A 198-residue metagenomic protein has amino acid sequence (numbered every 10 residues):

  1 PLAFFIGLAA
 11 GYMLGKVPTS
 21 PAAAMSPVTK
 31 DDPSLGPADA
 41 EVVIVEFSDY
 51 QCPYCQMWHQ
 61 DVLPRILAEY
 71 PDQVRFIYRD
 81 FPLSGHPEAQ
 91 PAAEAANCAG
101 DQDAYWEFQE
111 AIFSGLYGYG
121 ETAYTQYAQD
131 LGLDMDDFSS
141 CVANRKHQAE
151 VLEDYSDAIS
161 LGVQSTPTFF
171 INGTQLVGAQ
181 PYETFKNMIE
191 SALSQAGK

Functional and structural regions predicted by a protein language model:
P1-G15, F47-D49, Q60, T125-K198: C-terminal cap of thioredoxin/glutaredoxin-like
G15-K30: Ser/Thr/Pro/Gly-rich low-complexity linker/stalk segments immediately outside membranes or between
A23, Y54, H147: Short, flexible loop segments at the rims of nucleotide/cofactor-binding pockets, characterized by
M25-V28, M57-H59, L152: Short amphipathic alpha-helical surface micro-motifs
S26-V42: A short beta-strand-turn-helix
T29-P33, V62-L63, Y155-D157: A generic local structural motif
K30, P37, L83-G85, G178: Generic structural "secondary-structure junction" signal
A40-Q129, D134, S139, I159-Q164 (+1 more regions): Structural alpha/beta surface segment adjacent to cysteine/selenocysteine redox centers across thiol/disulfide enzymes
